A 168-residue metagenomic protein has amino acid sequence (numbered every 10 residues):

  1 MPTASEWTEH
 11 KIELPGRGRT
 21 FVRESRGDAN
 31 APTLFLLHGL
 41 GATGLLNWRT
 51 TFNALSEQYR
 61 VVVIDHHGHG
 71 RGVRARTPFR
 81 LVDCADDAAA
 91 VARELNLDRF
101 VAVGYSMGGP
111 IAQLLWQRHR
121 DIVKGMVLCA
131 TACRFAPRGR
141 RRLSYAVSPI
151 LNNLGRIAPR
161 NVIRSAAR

Functional and structural regions predicted by a protein language model:
M1-R19: N-terminal cap/lid segment of alpha/beta-hydrolase-fold proteins
P15-R71: Conserved HGGG/HGGXW glycine-rich cap/lid loop of the alpha/beta-hydrolase fold
L46-W48, G72-P78, P137-G139: Conserved catalytic-core motifs of eukaryotic protein kinase domains, centered on the activation segment
D65, V101, K124-V127: Residue in the alpha/beta-hydrolase core beta-strand immediately N-terminal to the catalytic nucleophile
V82-R99: Conserved acidic catalytic loop of the alpha/beta-hydrolase fold
G104, G108, A112: Gly/Ala-rich beta-loop-alpha elbow adjacent to hydrolase catalytic centers
Q113-R118, I122-G155: Flexible "cap/lid" loop of the alpha/beta hydrolase fold
N153, P159-R168: Helix-loop "lid/cap" segments that line or gate small-molecule binding pockets
